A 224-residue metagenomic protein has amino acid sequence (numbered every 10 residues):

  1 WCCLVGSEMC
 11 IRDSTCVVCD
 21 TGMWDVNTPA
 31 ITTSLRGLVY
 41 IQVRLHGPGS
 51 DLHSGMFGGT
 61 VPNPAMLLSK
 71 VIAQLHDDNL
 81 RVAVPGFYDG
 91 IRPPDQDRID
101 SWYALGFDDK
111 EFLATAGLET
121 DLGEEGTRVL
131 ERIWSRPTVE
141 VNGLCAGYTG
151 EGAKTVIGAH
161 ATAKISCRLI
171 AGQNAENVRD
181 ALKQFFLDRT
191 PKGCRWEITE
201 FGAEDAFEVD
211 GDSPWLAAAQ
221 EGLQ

Functional and structural regions predicted by a protein language model:
W1-G6, C10-I11: Single conserved hydrophobic/aromatic residue that forms the stacking wall/gate of nucleotide- or nucleobase-binding
C2, T33, D51-G55: Short glycine- and Lys/Arg-enriched binding-loop motifs that mark or flank ligand-binding interfaces
E8, T33-G37, E131-S135: Solvent-exposed alpha-helices and their adjacent loops that cap or buttress functional pockets in soluble metabolic
R12-M23: A glycine-rich helix N-cap at a beta->alpha junction
R12-S14, G37-Y40: Short coil/turn connectors at secondary-structure junctions
V26, Y40-Q224: Metal-dependent amide/peptide-bond hydrolase catalytic core, centered on the "pita-bread" metallohydrolase fold
N27-T32: Catalytic micro-motifs at enzyme active sites that drive phosphoryl/nucleotidyl and oxygen chemistry
